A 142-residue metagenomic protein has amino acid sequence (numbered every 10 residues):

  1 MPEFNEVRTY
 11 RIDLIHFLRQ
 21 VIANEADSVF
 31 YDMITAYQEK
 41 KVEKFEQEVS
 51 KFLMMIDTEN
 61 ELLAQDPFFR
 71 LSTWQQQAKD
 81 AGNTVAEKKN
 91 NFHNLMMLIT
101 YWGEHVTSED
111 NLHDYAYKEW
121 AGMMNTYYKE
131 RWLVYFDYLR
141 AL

Functional and structural regions predicted by a protein language model:
M1-L142: Catalytic domains of carbohydrate-active enzymes that cleave complex glycans
